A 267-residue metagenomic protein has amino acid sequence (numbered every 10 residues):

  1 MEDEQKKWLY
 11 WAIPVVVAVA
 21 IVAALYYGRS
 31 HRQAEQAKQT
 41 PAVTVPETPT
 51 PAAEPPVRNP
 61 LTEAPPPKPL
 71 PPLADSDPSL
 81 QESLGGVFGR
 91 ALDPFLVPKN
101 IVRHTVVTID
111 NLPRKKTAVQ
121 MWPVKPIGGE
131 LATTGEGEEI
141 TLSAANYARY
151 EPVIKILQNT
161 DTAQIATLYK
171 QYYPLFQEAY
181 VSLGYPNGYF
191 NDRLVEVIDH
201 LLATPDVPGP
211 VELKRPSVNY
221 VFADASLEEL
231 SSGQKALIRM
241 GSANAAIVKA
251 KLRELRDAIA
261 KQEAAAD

Functional and structural regions predicted by a protein language model:
M1-W11: Short, low-complexity patches enriched in S/T/P/G
I13-A23: Hydrophobic membrane-insertion alpha-helices, especially the h-region of bacterial N-terminal signal peptides
A18, A34-E136: N-terminal Sec/ER secretory leader and immediately downstream segment of secreted/extracellular precursors
A24, E212-D267: A cross-kingdom marker for long, charged
A24-A37: Hydrophobic single-pass membrane-insertion segments
P78-L92, Y147-N159, L175, E228-Q234: Acidic/histidine-rich, surface-exposed loop or edge segments in extracytoplasmic proteins
K116-V124, Q164-Y169, Y180-L194, G209-R215 (+1 more regions): Surface-exposed patches in mature extracellular/periplasmic domains of secreted proteins
A132-D192: Mid-length scaffold segments of soluble, non-membrane domains
